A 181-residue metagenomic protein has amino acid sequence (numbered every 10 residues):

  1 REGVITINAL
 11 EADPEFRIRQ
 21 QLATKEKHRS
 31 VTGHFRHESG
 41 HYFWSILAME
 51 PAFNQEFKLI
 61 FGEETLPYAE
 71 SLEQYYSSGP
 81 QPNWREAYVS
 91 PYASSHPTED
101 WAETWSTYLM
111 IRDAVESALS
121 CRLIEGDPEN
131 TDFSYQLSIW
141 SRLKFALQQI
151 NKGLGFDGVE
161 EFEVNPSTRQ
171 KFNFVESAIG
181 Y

Functional and structural regions predicted by a protein language model:
R1-P14, K25: Auxiliary, metal-adjacent structural segments of Zn-dependent hydrolase domains
V4-A9, H37, F57, W84 (+2 more regions): Generic structural hydrophobic/aromatic packing signal, biased to beta-strands
D13-E15, S77-S78: Short, positively charged
P14-R36: Short pre-active-site segment immediately N-terminal to the catalytic Zn-binding motif
F16-A23, P82-V89, G126-P128: Short glycine/proline-rich turn/loop motifs
R29-M49, A102: Active-site recognition of the HExxH zinc-binding catalytic motif
I46-V115: Post-HExxH zinc-binding segment in Zn-dependent metallohydrolases
Y92-Y181: Pan-zinc metallopeptidase signature
